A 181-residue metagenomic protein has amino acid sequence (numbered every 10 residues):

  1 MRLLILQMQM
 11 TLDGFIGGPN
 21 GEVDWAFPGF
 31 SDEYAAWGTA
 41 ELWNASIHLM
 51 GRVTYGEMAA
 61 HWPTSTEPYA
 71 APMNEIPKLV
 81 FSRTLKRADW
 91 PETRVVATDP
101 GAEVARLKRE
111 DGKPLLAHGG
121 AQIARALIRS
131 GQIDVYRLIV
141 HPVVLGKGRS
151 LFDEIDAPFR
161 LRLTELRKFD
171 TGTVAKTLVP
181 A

Functional and structural regions predicted by a protein language model:
M1-V135, P142-A181: Portal/gating segments that form or line small-molecule/metal binding sites
